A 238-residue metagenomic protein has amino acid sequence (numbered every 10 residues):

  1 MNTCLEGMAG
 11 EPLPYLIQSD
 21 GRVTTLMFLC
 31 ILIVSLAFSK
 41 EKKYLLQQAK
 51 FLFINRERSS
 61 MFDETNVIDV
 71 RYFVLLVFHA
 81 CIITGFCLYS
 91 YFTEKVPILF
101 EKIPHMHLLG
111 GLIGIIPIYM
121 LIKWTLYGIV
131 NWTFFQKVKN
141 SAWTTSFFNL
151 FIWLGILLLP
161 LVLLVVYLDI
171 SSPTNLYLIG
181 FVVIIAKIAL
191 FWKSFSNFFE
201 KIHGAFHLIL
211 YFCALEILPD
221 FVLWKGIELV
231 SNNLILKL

Functional and structural regions predicted by a protein language model:
M1-L26, I83-L99: Long, highly hydrophobic alpha-helical transmembrane signal-anchor segments
E6-Y15, R56-Y72: Cytosolic juxtamembrane amphipathic/interface segments immediately preceding and feeding into a transmembrane helix
Q18-Q47, I118, I122: Hydrophobic alpha-helical membrane-embedded segments
F28-I33, F73-Y91, I118, I122 (+5 more regions): Hydrophobic alpha-helical transmembrane segments of multi-pass integral membrane proteins
L88-I113, N175-N197: Hydrophobic alpha-helical transmembrane segments and immediately flanking/interface helices in integral membrane
S90-Y167: Alpha-helical transmembrane segments with an aromatic anchor "belt"
F135-L223: Hydrophobic alpha-helical transmembrane segments and adjacent short intramembrane/lumenal linkers of inner/organellar
F221-L238: Juxtamembrane boundary at the C-terminal end of a transmembrane helix
